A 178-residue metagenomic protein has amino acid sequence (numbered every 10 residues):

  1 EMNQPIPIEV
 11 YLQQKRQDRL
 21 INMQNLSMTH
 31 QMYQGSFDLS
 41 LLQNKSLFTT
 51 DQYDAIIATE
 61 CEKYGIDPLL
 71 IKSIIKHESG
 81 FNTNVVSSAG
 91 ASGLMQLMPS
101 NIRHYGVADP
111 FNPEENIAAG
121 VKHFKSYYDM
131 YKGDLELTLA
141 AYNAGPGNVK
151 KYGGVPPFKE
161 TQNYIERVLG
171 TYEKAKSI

Functional and structural regions predicted by a protein language model:
E1-S73, E173-I178: Cell-wall glycan-active module
Q43-N44, V107-D109: A ubiquitous short alpha-helical element
L47-Q52, C61-L69, S88, S92 (+4 more regions): Soluble non-cytosolic domains of exported or imported proteins
I56-A58, E62, I66-N82, Y105 (+3 more regions): Short, functionally critical alpha-helical segments immediately adjacent to catalytic or ligand/cofactor-binding
N82-V85, Y152: A short, acidic/glycine-rich surface segment
V86-A108, N116-Y128, A140, A144-G147 (+1 more regions): Substrate-binding/active-site groove segments that recognize and process beta-1,4-linked N-acetyl-hexosamine
M130-G133, T138-I178: Catalytic and substrate-binding regions of cell-wall glycan-acting enzymes that process beta-1,4-linked
